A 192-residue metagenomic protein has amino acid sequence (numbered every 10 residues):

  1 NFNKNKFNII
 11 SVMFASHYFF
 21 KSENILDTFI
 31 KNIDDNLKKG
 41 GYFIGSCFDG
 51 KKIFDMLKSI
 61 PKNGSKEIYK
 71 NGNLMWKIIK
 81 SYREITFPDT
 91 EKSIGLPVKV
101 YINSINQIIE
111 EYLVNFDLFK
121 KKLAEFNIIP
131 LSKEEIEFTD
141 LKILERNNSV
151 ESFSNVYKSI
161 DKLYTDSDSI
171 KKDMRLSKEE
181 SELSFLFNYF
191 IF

Functional and structural regions predicted by a protein language model:
N1-I10: A short acidic, Gly/Pro-enriched loop at the edge of an enzyme's catalytic core that lines a small-molecule cofactor
N3-K4, H17, N24-Y42: A short glycine-rich, Lys/Arg-flanked "PGG" loop and its adjoining helix->strand segment in the class I
N8-I9, G40-I44, I129, N188-Y189: Beta-sheet entry/capping signal
S11-S16: A short beta-strand submotif of the Rossmann-like class I SAM-dependent methyltransferase core that lines
Y18-F19, K52: Short glycine-rich, flexible loops that bind phosphorylated cofactors or substrates
K21-I25, D55-K58: Short, solvent-exposed loop/turn and secondary-structure capping segments
L57-F192: C-terminal lobe and adjacent flexible extensions of AdoMet/dcAdoMet transferase-like proteins
